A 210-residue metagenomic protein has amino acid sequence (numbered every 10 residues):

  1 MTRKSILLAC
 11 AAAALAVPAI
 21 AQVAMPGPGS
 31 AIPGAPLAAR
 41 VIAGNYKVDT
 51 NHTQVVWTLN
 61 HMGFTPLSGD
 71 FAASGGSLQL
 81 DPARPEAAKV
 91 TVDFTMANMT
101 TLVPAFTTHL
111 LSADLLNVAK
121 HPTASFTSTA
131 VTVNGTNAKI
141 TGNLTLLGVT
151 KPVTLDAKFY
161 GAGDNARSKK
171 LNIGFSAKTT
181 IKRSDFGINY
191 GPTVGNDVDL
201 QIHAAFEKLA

Functional and structural regions predicted by a protein language model:
M1-Q22: Gram-negative bacterial Sec-dependent N-terminal signal peptides
A21-A210: Low-complexity, acidic/polar, glycine-enriched regions of mature
